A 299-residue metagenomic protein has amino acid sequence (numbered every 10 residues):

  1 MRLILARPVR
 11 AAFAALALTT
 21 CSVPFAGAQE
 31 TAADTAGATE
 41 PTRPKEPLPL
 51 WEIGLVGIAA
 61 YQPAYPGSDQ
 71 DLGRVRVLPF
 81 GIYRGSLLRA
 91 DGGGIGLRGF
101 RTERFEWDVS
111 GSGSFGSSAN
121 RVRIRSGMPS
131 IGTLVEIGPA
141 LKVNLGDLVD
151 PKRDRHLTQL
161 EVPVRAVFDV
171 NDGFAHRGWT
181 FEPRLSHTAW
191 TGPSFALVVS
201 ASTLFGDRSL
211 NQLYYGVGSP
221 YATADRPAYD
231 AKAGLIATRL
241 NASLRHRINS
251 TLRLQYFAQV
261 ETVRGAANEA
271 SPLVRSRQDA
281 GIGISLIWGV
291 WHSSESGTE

Functional and structural regions predicted by a protein language model:
M1-P49, H292-E299: Cleavable N-terminal export/targeting peptides
E40-W51, P66-G67, S86-E106, G146-T158 (+4 more regions): Short loop/turn motifs that connect adjacent beta-strands in outer-membrane beta-barrel proteins
W51, D71-V77, E103-F105, I131-I137 (+3 more regions): Residues that define the transmembrane beta-barrel architecture of outer-membrane proteins
I53-Y61, G81, G92, V109-F115 (+3 more regions): Transmembrane beta-barrel strands of outer-membrane/channel proteins
A59, G81-Y83, G99, G113 (+6 more regions): Residue-level signature of outer-membrane beta-barrel architecture
A60-P66, S114-N120, N144-D150, R165-D172 (+3 more regions): Sequence/structural signature of outer-membrane beta-barrel proteins
R76-L78, R277-E299: Outer-membrane beta-barrel "beta-signal"
V143-D147, D172-R253, T262-A266, L273: Outer-membrane beta-barrel transmembrane domain signature
